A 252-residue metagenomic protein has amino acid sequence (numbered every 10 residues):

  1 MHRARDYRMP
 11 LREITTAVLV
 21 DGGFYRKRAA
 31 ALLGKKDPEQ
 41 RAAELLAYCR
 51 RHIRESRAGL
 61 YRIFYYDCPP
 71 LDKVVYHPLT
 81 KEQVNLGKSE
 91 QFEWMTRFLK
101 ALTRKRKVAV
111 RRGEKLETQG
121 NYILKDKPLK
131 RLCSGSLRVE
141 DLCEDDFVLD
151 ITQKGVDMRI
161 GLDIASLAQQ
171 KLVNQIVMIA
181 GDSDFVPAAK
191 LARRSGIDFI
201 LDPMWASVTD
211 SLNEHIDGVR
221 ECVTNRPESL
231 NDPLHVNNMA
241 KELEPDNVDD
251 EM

Functional and structural regions predicted by a protein language model:
H2-R131, E144-D145, L149, D198 (+1 more regions): Domain-level signal for Mg2+-assisted phosphodiester chemistry and nucleotide/NA-binding surfaces in nucleic-acid
L11, R112, L116-M252: Nuclease catalytic cores that cleave nucleic-acid phosphodiester bonds, predominantly acidic two-metal-ion
